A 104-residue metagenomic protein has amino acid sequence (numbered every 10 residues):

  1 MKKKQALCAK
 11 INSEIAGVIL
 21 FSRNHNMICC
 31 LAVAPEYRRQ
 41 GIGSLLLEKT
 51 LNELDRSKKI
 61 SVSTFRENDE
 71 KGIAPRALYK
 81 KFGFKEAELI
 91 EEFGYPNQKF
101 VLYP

Functional and structural regions predicted by a protein language model:
M1-C30, A34-E36, L47, E53: Acetyl-CoA-dependent GNAT
K10-N12, V101-P104: Active-site beta-strand termini and strand-to-loop segments that position acidic
C29, R38, A74-R76: Acidic/histidine-enriched, beta-strand-rich ligand/metal-binding domains
G41: Conserved G/P- and acidic residue-centered "switch" motifs that form tight phosphate/ATP-binding loops in soluble
S44, E67-L89: Conserved active-site alpha-helix within GNAT-family acetyltransferase domains
L54-D69: Conserved GNAT acetyl-CoA-binding A-motif
F93-N97: Short acidic/glycine-enriched loop/turn segments that link adjacent beta-strands
